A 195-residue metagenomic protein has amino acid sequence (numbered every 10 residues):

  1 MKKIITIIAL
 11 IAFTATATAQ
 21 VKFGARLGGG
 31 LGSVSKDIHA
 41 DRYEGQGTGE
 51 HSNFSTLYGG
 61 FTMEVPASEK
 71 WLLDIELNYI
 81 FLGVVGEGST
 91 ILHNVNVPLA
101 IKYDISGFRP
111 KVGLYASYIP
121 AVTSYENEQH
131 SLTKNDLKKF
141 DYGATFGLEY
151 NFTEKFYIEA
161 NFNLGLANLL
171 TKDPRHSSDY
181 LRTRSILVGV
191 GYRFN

Functional and structural regions predicted by a protein language model:
M1-R26, V190, F194: Bacterial Sec-dependent N-terminal signal peptides
A15, V65-E69, Y103-G107, F152-E154 (+2 more regions): Outer-membrane beta-barrel proteins
V21, N53-L57, I91-V95, K138-A144 (+1 more regions): Residues that define the transmembrane beta-barrel architecture of outer-membrane proteins
V21-F23, K70-L73, G107-P110, K155-I158: Repeated loop/turn-to-beta-strand initiation elements of outer-membrane beta-barrel proteins
A25-G29, L57-V65, L77-Y79, V97-Y103 (+4 more regions): Residues on the lipid-exposed face of transmembrane beta-strands in outer-membrane beta-barrel proteins
V34-I38, T48, V84-G88, A121-Y125 (+1 more regions): Outer-membrane beta-barrel proteins
K36-A40, E76, L82, L132-D136 (+2 more regions): Predominantly the C-terminal beta-signal and adjacent terminal strand-loop region of outer-membrane beta-barrel
R42-E87: Glycine- and aromatic-enriched membrane insertion/assembly motifs of diderm outer-membrane and organelle channel
